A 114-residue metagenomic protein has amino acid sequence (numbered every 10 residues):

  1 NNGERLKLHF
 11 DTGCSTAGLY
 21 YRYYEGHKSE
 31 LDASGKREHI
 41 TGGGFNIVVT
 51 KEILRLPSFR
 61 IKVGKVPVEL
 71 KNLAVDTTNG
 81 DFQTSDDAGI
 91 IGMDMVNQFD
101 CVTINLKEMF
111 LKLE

Functional and structural regions predicted by a protein language model:
N1-E114: Pepsin/retropepsin-fold aspartyl endopeptidases
